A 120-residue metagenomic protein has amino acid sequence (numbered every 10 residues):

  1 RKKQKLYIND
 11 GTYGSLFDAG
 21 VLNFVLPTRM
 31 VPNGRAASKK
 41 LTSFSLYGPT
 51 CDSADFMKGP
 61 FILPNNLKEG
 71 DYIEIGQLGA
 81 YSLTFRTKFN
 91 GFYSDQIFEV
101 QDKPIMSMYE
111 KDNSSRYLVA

Functional and structural regions predicted by a protein language model:
R1-A120: Charged (often Lys/Glu-rich) extended helix/loop segments that serve as interaction or gating elements
